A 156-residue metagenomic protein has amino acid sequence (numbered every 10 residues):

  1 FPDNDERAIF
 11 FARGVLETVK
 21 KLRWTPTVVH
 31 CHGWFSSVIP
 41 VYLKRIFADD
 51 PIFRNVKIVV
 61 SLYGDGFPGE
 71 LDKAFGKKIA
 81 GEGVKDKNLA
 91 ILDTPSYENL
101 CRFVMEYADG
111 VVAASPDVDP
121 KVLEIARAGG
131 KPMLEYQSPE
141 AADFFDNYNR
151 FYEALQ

Functional and structural regions predicted by a protein language model:
F1-Q156: Catalytic cores of nucleotide-sugar-dependent glycosyltransferases that transfer UDP/GDP/TDP-activated
